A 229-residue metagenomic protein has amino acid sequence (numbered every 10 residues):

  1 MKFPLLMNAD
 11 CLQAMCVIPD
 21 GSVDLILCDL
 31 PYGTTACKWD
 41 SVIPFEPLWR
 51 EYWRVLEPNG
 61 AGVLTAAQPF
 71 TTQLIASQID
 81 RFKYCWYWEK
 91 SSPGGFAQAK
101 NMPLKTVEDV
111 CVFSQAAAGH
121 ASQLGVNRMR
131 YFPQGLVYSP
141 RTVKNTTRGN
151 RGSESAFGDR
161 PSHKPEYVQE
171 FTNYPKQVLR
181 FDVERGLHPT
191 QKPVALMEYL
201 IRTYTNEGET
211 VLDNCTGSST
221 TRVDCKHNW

Functional and structural regions predicted by a protein language model:
L5, Q13-D20, L25-L27, C37 (+1 more regions): Class I S-adenosyl-L-methionine
D10: Conserved acidic residues
Q13, P69-F70: Short alpha-helical
L30-P31, A66-Q68, C215: Short strand-turn motif at the edge of the Rossmann-like AdoMet-binding core
L30-P47, L179: Mobile active-site "lid"/loop adjacent to the S-adenosyl-L-methionine
P44-P58: A short glycine-rich, Lys/Arg-flanked "PGG" loop and its adjoining helix->strand segment in the class I
R50, T72, Y199: Active-site phosphate/pyrophosphate- and oxyanion-stabilizing loops and adjacent acidic/basic residues in soluble
N59-A66: Conserved beta-strand signature within the Rossmann-like core of class I S-adenosyl-L-methionine
